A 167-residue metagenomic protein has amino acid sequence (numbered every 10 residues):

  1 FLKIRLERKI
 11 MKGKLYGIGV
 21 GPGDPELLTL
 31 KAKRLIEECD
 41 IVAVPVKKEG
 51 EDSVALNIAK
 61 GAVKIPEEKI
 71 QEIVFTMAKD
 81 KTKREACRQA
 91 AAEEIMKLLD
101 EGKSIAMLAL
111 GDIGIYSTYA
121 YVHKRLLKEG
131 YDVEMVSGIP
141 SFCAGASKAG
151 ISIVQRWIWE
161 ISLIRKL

Functional and structural regions predicted by a protein language model:
F1-I10: Short, Lys/Arg-enriched N-terminal segments with co-localized hydrophobic residues within the first ~10-30 amino acids
M11-P25, L30-D132: Class I S-adenosyl-L-methionine
G114-L167: Class I SAM-dependent methyltransferase SAM-binding "motif I" and its flanking Rossmann-like core
